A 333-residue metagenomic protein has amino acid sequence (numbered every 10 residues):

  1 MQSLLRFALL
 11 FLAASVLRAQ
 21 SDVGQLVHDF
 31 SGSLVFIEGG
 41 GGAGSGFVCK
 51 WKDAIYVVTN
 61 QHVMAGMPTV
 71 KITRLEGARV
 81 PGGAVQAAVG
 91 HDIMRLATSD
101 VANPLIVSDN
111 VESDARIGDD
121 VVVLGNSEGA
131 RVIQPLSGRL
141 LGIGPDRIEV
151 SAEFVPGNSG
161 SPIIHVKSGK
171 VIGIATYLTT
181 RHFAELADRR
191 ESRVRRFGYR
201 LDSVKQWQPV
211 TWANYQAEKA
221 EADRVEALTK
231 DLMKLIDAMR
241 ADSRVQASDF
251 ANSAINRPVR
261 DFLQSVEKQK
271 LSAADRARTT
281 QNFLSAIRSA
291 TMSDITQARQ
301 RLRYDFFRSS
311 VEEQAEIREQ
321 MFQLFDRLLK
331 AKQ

Functional and structural regions predicted by a protein language model:
Q2-L10: Sec-dependent signal peptide recognition, specifically the positively charged N-region followed immediately by
L10-A19: Hydrophobic h-region of N-terminal signal peptides that target proteins for export in Gram-negative bacteria
Q20-V27, V70-K71, N103-P104, V171-A251 (+1 more regions): C-terminal cap/linker of serine protease catalytic domains
S21-V23, S33-V57, R79-P81, G160: A conserved glycine-rich beta-strand in the N-terminal activation segment of trypsin-fold
D22, N103-S159, I174-S192: Flexible, gly/ser-rich surface segments that form the specificity/activation loops bordering the active-site cleft
G42-A43, K52-I133, R147-E149, E218 (+1 more regions): Conserved active-site neighborhood of the chymotrypsin/trypsin-like protease fold
P145, D223-Q333: C-terminal recognition in membrane/secretory proteostasis and scaffolding
